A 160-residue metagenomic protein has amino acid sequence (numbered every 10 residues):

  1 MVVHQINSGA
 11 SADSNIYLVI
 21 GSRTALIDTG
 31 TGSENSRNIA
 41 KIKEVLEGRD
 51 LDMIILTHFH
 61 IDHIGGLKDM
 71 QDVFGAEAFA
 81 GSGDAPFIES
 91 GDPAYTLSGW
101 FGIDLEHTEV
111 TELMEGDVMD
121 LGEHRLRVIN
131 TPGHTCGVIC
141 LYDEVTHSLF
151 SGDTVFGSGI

Functional and structural regions predicted by a protein language model:
M1-R49, C140-T154: Conserved beta-strand hairpin/beta-sheet module of binuclear metal-dependent hydrolase folds, prominently
Q5, L26, E112, V118 (+1 more regions): Conserved beta-strand positions that form and line the central face of beta-propeller blades
G9, T29-T31, F59, S82-D84 (+4 more regions): Active-site metal-binding loops of divalent metal-dependent hydrolases
A12-D13, E106, G122, T135: Short, basic and Ser/Thr-rich N-terminal targeting/leader segments
L18-V19, E115-D143: Core dinuclear metal-dependent hydrolase active-site scaffold
A25-D28, M53-L56, V128-N130: Short catalytic-loop micro-motif centered on adjacent basic/acidic residues
S33-S36, A40-L121: Active-site HxH/HxHxD metal-binding segment of metal-dependent hydrolases
